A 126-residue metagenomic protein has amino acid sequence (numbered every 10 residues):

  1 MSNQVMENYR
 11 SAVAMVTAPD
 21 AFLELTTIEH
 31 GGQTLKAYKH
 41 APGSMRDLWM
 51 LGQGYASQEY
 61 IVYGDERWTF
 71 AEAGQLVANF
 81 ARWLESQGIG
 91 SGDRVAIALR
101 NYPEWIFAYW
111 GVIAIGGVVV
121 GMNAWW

Functional and structural regions predicted by a protein language model:
M1-G43: Flexible, non-catalytic linker and terminal segments flanking ANL/adenylate-forming cores
S11-M15, L23-E24, R46-W49, A71-G74 (+1 more regions): Short acidic/polar alpha-helix capping motifs at helix-coil junctions
E24-H30, D47-T69: AMP-dependent adenylate-forming
A37-A41, S57-W110: Conserved AMP-binding/adenylate-forming core of the ANL superfamily
L99, V120-W126: ATP-dependent adenylate-forming carboxylate-activation enzymes
I113: Anion (oxyanion) recognition and catalysis
G116: Structured binding elements
